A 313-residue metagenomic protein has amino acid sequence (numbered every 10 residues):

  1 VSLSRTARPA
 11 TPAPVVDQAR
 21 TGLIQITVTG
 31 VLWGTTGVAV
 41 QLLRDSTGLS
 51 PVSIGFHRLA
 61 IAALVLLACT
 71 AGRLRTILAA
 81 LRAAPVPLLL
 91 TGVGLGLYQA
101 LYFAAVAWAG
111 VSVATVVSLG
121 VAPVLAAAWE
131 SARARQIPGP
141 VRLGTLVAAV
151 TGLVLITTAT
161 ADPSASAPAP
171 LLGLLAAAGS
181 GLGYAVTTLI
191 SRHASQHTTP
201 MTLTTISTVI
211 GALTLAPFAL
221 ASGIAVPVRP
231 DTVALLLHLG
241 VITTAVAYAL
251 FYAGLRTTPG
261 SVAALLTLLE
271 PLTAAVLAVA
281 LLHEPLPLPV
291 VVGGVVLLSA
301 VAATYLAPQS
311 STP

Functional and structural regions predicted by a protein language model:
V1-F56, A62, V93, L97 (+3 more regions): Glycine-/small-residue-enriched transmembrane alpha-helix faces in small-molecule transporters and effluxers
R20-Q25, V52-A68, T145-G152, L171-G179 (+2 more regions): Hydrophobic alpha-helical transmembrane segments of multi-pass integral membrane proteins, especially transporters
G30, A100, A114-V121, I190-A212 (+1 more regions): Helix-helix packing/entry segments at the starts of transmembrane helices
V38-S50, A107, T157-P170, A219-L236 (+2 more regions): Membrane-interface helix termini and inter-helical loops of multi-pass transporters
L43, I54, R58, A105 (+6 more regions): Hydrophobic/aromatic residues within transmembrane alpha-helices of multi-pass small-molecule transporters
S53-L64, L95, F103-I137, S180 (+1 more regions): Specific alpha-helical transmembrane segments that line the substrate/conduction pathway and gating interfaces
L66, T70, P138-T160, L277 (+1 more regions): Hydrophobic transmembrane alpha-helices of multi-pass small-molecule transport proteins
R73-V113, L155, G240-T258: Specific transmembrane alpha-helical segments of multi-pass solute transporters/efflux pumps, especially DMT/EamA
